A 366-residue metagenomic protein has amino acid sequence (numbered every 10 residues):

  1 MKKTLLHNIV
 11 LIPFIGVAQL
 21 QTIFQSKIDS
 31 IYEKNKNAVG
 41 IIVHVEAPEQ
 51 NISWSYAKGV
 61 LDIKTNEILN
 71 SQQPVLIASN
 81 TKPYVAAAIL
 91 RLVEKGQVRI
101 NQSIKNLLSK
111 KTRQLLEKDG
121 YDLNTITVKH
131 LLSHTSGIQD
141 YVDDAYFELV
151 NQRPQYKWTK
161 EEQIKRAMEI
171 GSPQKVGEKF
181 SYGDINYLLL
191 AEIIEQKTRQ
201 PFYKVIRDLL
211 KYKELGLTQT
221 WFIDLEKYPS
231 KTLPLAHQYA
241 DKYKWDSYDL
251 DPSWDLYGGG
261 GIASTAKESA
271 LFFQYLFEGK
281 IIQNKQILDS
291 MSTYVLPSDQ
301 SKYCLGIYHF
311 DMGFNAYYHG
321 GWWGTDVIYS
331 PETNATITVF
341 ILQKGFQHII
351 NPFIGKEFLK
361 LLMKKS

Functional and structural regions predicted by a protein language model:
M1-F24: Bacterial Sec-dependent N-terminal signal peptides
Q19-V60, N106, E195, R207-D208 (+1 more regions): Catalytic loop of the DD-peptidase/beta-lactamase superfamily, centered on the K-T-G motif and neighboring
L20, F24, I77, T81 (+7 more regions): Hydrophobic (often cysteine-bearing) scaffold residues that line and stabilize catalytic clefts of nucleotide/cofactor
V39, T65-K129, Q174-G183, Y257-G260 (+2 more regions): Short active-site loop at a secondary-structure junction that contains or immediately precedes the catalytic residue(s)
E46-K64, K157-W158, E162-K165, Q238-K242: Short alpha-helical hairpin
L116-Y317: Short, surface-exposed loop or secondary-structure junction motifs that flank catalytic or metal-binding residues
